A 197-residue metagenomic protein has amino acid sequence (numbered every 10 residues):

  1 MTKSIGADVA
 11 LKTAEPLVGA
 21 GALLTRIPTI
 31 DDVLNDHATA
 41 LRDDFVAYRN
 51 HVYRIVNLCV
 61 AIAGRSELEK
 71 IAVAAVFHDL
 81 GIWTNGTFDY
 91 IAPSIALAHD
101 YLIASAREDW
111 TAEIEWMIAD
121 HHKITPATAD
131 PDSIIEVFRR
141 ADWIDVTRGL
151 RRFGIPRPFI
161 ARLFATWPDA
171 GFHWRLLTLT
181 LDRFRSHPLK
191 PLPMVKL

Functional and structural regions predicted by a protein language model:
M1-P28, T39-S66, A104-A106, K123-L197: Divalent metal-dependent phosphate-bond-processing catalytic cores, especially two-metal-ion Mg2+/Mn2+ enzymes that act
D31-D36: Short, basic/glycine-rich phosphate-binding loops at helix/coil junctions that contact nucleotide phosphates
R49, Y53-V56, A72, T111-A119: Short, well-structured alpha-helical segments
I55-C59, D89-A104: An active-site-proximal "capping" alpha-helix that borders the catalytic cofactor pocket
S66-E69, F88-D89, S105-I114: Short, flexible active-site-proximal loops enriched in glycine and acidic residues
E69-N85, S94, E115-H122: His-Asp-centered metal-binding catalytic motifs of divalent-metal-dependent phosphohydrolases/nucleases
A98, A119-D120, D142-W143: Hydrophobic alpha-helical segments of small multi-pass membrane proteins
